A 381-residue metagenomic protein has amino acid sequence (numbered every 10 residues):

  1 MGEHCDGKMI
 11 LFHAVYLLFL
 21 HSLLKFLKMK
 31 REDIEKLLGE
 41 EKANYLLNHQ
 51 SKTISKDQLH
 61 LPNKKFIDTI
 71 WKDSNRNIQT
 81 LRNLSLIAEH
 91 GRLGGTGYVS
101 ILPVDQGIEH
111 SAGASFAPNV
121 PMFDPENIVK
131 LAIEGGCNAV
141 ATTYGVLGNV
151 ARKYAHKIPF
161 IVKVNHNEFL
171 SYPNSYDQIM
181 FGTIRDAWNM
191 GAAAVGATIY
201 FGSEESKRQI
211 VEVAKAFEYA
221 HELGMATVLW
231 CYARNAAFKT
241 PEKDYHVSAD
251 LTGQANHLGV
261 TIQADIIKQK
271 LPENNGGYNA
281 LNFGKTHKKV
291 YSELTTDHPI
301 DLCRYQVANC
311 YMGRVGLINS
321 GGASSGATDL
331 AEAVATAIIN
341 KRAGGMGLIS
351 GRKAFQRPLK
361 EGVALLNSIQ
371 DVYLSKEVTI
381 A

Functional and structural regions predicted by a protein language model:
L11-K28: Short, Lys/Arg-enriched N-terminal segments with co-localized hydrophobic residues within the first ~10-30 amino acids
L27-P159, K163: N-terminal capping/small domains of soluble enzymes
S115-A139, V146-A155, P159, N165-E168 (+3 more regions): Alpha/beta enzyme core
G313-A327: Active-site clefts of carbohydrate-active enzymes
L348-F355: Short acidic/histidine-rich active-site segments
F355-I380: C-terminal helical cap(s) of enzyme catalytic domains, especially alpha/beta-barrels
